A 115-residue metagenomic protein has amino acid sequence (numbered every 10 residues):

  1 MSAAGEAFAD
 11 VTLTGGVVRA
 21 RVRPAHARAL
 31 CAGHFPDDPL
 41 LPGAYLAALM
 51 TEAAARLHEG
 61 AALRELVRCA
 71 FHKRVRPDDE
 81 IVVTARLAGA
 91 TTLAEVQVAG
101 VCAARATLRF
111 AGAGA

Functional and structural regions predicted by a protein language model:
S2-L41: Catalytic strand-loop segment that frames the active site of acyl-thioester-processing enzymes
A3-V18, V75-P77, R86-A115: HotDog/MaoC-like acyl-thioester-processing domains
V22-P24, F71, F110: Hydrophobic residues in beta-strands and at strand termini
P24-A25, A29, H34, G60 (+3 more regions): A generic, residue-level signal for flexible/boundary positions that often mark functional hotspots
A32-D37, P42, R68-K73, P77: Generic structural "secondary-structure junction" signal
D37-A48, E52-A53: Acidic, aromatic-enriched beta-alpha/helix-loop junctions
P42, A47, V67-A70, E80 (+2 more regions): Long, hydrophilic "mature protein body" segments
L49-L87: Hydrophobic beta-strand-centered segment that forms part of the acyl-chain substrate-binding groove
